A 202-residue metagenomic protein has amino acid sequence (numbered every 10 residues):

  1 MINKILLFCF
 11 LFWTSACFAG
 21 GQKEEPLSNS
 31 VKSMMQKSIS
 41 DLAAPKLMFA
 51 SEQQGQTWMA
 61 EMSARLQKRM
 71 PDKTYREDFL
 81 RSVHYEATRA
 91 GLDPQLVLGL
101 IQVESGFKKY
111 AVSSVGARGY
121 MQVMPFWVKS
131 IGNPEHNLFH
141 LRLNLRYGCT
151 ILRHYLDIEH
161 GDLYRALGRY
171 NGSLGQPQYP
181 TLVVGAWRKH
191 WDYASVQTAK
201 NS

Functional and structural regions predicted by a protein language model:
M1-F8: Sec-dependent signal peptide recognition, specifically the positively charged N-region followed immediately by
T14-A16: N-terminal signal peptide c-region/cleavage motif recognized by signal peptidases
F18-N29: Cleaved targeting-peptide boundary
S28-P45: N-terminal prepro-regions of secreted/extracellular proteins
D41-S202: Catalytic glycan-binding domains that act on GlcNAc-containing polysaccharides
